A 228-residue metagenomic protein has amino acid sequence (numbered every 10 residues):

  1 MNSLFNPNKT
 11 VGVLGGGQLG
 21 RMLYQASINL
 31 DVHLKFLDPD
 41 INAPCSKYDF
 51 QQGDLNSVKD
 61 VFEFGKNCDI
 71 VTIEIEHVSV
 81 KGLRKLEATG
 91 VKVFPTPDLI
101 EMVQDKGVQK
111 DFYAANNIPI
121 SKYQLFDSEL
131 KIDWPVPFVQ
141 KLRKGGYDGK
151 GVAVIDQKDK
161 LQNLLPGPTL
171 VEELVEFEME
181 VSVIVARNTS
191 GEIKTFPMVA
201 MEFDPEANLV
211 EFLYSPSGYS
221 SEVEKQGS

Functional and structural regions predicted by a protein language model:
M1-L99, V103-Q104: ATP-binding N-terminal substructure of ATP-dependent carboxylate-amine bond-forming enzymes
K35, T72, V93-F94, V139 (+2 more regions): Structural detector of well-ordered beta-strand residues that form the stable sheet scaffold of enzyme domains
V58-K66, L130-W134, Q162-N163: Short amphipathic alpha-helix with an adjacent loop that forms part of the alpha/beta core around
E76-V78, R143-G145, A186: Short glycine-rich anion-binding loops that position phosphate/pyrophosphate groups of nucleotides and phosphorylated
V91, Y113-I118, K141-D148, P205-G218: Acidic/polar active-site rim loop that often engages polyanionic ligands
T96-V152, K158: A conserved helix-loop-beta module that forms one wall/lid of the active-site cleft in ATP-utilizing catalytic domains
G151-S228: Internal nucleotide-binding/catalytic subdomain
